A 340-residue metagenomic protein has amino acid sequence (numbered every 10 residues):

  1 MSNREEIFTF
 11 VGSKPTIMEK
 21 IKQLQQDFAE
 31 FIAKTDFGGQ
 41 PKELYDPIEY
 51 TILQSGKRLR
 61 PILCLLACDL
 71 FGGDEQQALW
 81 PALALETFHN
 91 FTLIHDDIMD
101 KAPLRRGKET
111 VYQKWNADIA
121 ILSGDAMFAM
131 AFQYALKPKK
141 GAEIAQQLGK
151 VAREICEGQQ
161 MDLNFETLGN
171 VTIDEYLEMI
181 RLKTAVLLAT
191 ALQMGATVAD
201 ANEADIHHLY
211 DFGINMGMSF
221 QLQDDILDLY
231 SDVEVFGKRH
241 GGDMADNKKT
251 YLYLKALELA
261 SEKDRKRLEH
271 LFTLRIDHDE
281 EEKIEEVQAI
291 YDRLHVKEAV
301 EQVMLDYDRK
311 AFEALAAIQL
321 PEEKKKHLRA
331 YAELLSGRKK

Functional and structural regions predicted by a protein language model:
M1-K340: All-alpha prenyltransferase/terpene-synthase fold signal
